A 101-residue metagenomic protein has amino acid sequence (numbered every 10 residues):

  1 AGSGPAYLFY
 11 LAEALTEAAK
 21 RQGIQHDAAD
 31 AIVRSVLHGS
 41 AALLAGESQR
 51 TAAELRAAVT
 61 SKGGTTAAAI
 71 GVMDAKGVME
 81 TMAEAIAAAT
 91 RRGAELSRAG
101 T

Functional and structural regions predicted by a protein language model:
A1-A31: Anionic-ligand binding region
A31-T101: NAD(P)-dependent Rossmann-like dehydrogenase/reductase catalytic/cofactor-binding core
